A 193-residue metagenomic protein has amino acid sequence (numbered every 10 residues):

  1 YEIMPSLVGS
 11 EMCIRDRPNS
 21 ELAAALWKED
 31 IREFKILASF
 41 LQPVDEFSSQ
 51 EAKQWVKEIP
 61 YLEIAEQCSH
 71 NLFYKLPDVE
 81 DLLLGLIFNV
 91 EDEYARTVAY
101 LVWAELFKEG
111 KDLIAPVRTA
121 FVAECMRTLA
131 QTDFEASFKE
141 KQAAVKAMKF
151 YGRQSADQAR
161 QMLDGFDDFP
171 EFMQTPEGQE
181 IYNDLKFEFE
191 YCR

Functional and structural regions predicted by a protein language model:
Y1-G9, C13-I14: Single conserved hydrophobic/aromatic residue that forms the stacking wall/gate of nucleotide- or nucleobase-binding
D16-A25, E46-V56, P77-L86, K111-A130 (+2 more regions): Amphipathic alpha-helical scaffolding segments comprising HEAT/armadillo-like alpha-solenoid repeats
L26-D30, V56-P60, I87-E91, L129-A136 (+2 more regions): Alpha-solenoid helical repeat architecture
E33-K35, Y61-C68, Y94-V98, A136-A143 (+1 more regions): Positions within the helices of HEAT/ARM-like alpha-solenoid repeats
F40, H70-N71, L101, K146: Residue-level signature of alpha-solenoid helical repeat scaffolds
Q50-A99: Hydrophobic, well-structured mid-protein blocks that either form specific transmembrane helices
S155-R193: Eukaryotic acidic, Ser/Thr-rich intrinsically disordered low-complexity regions
